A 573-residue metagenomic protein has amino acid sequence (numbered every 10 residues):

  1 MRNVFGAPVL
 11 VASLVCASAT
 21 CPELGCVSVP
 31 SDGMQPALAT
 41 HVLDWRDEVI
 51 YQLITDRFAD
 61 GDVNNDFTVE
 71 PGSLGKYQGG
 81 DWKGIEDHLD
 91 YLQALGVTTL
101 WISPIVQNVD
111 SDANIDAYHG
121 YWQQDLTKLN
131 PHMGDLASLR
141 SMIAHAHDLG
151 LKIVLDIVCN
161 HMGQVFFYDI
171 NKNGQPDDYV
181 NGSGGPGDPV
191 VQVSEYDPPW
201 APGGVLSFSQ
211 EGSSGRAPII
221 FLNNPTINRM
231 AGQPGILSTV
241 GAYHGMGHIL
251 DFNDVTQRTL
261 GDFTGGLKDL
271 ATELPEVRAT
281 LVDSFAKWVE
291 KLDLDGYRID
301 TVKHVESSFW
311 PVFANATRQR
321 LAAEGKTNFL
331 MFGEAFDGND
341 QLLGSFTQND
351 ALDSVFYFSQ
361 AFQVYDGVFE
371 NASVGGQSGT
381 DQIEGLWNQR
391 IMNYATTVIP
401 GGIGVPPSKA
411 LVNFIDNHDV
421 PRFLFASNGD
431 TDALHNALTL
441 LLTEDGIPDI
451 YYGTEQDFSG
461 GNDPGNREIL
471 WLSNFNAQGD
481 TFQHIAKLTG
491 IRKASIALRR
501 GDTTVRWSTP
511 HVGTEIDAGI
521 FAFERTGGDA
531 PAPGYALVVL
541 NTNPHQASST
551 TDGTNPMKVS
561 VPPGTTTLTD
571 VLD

Functional and structural regions predicted by a protein language model:
M1-V9: Bacterial N-terminal signal peptides that target proteins for export
A19-T20, C26: N-terminal Sec signal peptide cleavage junction
V27-D32: Bacterial lipoprotein signal-peptidase II cleavage site
V42-E48, F58-T98, S103-K287, K291-L292 (+5 more regions): Substrate-binding/active-site clefts of carbohydrate-active enzymes
V49-I54, T99-P104, D125, K152-D156 (+10 more regions): Structural recognition of the beta-strand scaffold that forms the well-ordered cores of secreted hydrolase catalytic
I143, H161, V191-S207, D283-P406 (+6 more regions): Active-site-proximal helices and loops of the catalytic beta/alpha 8
T569-D573: Solvent-exposed beta-strand/loop surfaces of large extracellular or lumenal domains
